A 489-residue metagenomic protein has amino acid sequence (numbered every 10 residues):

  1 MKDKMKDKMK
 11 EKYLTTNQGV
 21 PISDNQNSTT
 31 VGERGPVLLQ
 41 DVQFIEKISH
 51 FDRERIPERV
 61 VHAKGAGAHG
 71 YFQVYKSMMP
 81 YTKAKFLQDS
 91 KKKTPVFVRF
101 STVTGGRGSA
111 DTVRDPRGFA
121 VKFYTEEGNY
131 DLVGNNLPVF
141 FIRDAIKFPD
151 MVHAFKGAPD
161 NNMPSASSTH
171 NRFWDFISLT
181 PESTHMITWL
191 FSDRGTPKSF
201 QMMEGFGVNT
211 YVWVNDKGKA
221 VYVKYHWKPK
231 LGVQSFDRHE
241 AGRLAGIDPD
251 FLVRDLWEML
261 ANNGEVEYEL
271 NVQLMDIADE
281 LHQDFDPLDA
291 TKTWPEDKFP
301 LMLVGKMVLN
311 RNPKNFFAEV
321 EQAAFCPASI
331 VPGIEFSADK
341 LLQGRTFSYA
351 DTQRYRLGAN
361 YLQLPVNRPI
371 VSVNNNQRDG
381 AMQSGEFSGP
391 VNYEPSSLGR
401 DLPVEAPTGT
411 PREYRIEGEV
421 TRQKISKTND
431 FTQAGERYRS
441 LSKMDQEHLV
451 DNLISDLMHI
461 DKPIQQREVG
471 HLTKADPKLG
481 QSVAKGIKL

Functional and structural regions predicted by a protein language model:
M1-L489: Active-site-adjacent core segments of small-molecule enzymes
